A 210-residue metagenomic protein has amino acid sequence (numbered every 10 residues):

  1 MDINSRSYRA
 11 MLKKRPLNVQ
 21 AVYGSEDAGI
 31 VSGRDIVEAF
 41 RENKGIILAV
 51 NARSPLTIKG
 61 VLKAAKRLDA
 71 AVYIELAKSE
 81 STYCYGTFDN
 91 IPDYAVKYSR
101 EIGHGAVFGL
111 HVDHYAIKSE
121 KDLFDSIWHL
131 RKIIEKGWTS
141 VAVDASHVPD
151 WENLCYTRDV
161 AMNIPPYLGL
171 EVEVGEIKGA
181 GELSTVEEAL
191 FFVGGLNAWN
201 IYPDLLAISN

Functional and structural regions predicted by a protein language model:
M1-I102, A106-G109, K118-S119: Alpha/beta catalytic barrel-like cores
A52, S146-C155, V174-V193: Active-site glycine- and acidic-residue-rich loops that bind and position anionic ligands or nucleotide-like cofactors
T57-G60, K121-K132, E187-V193: Short, acidic/polar
V61, D113, L170, F192 (+1 more regions): Conserved, mostly hydrophobic/aromatic
D69-A70, W138-S140, P203: A structural motif
L76-N163, G169: Active-site beta->alpha loop and helix N-cap motifs at the rims of alpha/beta catalytic domains
F192, A198-N210: Catalytic alpha/beta core domains of metabolic enzymes, predominantly
